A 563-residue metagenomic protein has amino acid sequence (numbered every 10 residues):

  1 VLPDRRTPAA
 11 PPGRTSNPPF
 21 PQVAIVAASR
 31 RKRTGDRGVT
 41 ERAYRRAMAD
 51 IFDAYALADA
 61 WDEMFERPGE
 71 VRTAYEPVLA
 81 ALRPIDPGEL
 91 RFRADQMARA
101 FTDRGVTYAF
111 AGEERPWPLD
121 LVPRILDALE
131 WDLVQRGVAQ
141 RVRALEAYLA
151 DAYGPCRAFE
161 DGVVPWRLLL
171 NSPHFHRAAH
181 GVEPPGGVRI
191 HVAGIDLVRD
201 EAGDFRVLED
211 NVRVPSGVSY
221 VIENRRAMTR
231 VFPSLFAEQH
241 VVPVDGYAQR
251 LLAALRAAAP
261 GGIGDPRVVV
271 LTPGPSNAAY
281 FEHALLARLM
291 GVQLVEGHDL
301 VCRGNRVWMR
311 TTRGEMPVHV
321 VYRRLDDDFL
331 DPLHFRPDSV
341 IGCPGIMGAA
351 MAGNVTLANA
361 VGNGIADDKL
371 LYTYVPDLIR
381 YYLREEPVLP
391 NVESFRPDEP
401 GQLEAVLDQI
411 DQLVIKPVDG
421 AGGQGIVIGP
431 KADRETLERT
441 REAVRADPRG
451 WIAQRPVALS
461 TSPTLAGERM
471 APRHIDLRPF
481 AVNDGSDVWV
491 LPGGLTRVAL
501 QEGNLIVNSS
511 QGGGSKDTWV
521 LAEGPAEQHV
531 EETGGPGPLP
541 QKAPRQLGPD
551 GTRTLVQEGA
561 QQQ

Functional and structural regions predicted by a protein language model:
V1, P8, N17, A27-S29 (+1 more regions): Preference for protein termini
G13, G35-G38: Residue-identity detector for glycine
P18-P21, T34: Compositionally biased, low-complexity intrinsically disordered regions
